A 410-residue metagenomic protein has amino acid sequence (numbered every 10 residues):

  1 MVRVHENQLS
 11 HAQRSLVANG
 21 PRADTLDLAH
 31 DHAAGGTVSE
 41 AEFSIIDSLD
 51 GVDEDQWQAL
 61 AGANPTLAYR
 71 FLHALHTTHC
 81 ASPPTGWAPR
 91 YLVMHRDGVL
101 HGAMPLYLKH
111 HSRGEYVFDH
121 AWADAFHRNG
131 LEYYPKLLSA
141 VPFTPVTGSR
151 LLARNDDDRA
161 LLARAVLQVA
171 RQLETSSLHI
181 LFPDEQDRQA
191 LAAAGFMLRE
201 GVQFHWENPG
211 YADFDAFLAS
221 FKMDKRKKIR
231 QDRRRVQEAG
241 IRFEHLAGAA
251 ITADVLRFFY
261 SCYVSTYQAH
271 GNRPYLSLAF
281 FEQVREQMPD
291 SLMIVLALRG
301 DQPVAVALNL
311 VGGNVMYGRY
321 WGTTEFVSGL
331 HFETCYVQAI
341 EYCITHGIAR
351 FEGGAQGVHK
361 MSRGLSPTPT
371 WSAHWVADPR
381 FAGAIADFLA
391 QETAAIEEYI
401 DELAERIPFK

Functional and structural regions predicted by a protein language model:
V2-K410: N-acyltransferase acceptor-side catalytic subdomain
